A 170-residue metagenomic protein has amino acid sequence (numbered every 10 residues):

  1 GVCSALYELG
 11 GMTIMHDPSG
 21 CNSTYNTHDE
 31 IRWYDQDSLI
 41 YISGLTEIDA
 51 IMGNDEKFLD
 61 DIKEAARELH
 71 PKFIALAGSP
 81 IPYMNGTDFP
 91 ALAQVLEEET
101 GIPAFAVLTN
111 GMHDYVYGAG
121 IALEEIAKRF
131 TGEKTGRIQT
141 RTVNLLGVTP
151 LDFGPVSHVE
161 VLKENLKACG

Functional and structural regions predicted by a protein language model:
G1-G170: An N-terminal assembly and electron-transfer interface module characteristic of large anaerobic redox and radical
